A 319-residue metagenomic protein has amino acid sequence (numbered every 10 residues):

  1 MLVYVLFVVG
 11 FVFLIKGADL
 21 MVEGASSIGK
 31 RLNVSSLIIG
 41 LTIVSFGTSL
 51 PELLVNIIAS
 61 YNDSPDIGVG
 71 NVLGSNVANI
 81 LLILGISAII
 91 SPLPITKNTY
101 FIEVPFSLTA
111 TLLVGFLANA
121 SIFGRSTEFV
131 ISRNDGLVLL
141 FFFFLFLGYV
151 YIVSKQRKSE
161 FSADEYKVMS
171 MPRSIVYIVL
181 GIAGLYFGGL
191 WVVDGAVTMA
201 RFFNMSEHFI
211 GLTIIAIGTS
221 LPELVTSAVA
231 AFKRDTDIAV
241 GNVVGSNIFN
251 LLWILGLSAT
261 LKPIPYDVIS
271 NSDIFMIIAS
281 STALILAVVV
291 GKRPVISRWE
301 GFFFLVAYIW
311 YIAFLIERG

Functional and structural regions predicted by a protein language model:
M1-G319: Hydrophobic alpha-helical segments, chiefly the membrane-spanning helices and signal/signal-anchor peptides
